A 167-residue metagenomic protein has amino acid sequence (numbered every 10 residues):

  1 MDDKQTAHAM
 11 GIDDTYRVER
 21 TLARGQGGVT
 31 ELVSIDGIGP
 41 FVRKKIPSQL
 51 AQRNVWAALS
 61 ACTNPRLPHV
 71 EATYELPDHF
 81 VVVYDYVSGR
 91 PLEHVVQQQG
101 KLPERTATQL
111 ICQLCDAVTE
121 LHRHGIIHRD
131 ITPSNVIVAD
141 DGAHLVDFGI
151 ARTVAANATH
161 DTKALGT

Functional and structural regions predicted by a protein language model:
G28-A51: ATP-binding glycine-rich loop module of kinase domains
P47-C62: AlphaC helix of the eukaryotic protein kinase fold
T73: Activation-segment/catalytic-loop signature of the eukaryotic protein kinase fold
P77-P91, V95: Conserved short submotifs of the Hanks-type protein kinase catalytic core that shape the nucleotide-binding pocket
L110-I111: Activation segment signature within eukaryotic-like protein kinase domains
D116-I126: Protein kinase catalytic-loop region centered on the HRD/HxD motif
D161-T167: Conserved activation segment of eukaryotic-like protein kinases, specifically the C-terminal portion of the activation
